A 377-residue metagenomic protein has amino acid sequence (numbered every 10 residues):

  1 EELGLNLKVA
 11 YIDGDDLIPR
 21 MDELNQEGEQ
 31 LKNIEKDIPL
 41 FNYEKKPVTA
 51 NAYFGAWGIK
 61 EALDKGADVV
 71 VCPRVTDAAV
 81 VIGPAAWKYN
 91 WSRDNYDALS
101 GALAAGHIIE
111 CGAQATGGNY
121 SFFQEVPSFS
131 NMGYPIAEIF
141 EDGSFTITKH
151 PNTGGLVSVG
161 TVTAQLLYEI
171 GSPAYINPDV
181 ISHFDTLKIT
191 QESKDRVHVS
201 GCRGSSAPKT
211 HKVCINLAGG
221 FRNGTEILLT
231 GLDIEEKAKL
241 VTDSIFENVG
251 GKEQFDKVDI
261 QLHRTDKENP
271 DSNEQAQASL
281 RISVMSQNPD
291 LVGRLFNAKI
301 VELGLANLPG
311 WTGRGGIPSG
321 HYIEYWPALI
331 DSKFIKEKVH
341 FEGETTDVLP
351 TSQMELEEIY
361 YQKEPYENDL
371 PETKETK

Functional and structural regions predicted by a protein language model:
E1, P19-L31, V80-A86, N119-S121 (+5 more regions): Short acidic, glycine/serine/threonine-rich loops at helix termini
E2-D16, I82-F123, P127: Catalytic or ion-translocation cores adjacent to nucleophile or general acid/base/metal-coordination motifs in diverse
N6-V9, A115-S128, P173-Q191, E247-H263 (+1 more regions): Flexible, glycine/charged-enriched surface loops at secondary-structure junctions
L7-A10, P47, N51, E61 (+7 more regions): Structural motif
D16-C72: An acidic, phosphate/nucleotide-engaging active-site surface
I59-D94: Charge-patterned, long linear interaction tracts outside catalytic cores
L99-R203, R222: A conserved active-site cap/scaffold subdomain adjacent to cofactor or substrate pockets
G201-K377: C-terminal non-catalytic interaction/assembly regions of soluble proteins
